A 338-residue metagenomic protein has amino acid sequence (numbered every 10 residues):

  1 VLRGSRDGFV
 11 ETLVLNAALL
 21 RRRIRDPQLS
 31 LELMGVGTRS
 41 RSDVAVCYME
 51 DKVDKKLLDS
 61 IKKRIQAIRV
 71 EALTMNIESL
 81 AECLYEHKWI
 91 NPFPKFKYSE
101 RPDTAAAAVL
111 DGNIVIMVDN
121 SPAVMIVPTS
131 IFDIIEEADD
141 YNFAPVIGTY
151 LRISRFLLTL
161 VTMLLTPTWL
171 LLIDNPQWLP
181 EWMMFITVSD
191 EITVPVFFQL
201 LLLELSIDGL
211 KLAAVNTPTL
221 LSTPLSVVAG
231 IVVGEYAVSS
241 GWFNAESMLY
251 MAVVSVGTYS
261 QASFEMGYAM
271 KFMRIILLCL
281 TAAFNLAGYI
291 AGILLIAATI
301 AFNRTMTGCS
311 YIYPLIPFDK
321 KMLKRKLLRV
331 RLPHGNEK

Functional and structural regions predicted by a protein language model:
V1-P195, M306-G335: Cytosolic regulatory modules rich in charged/polar residues
R23-P27, R64-E71, A108, G112 (+7 more regions): Conserved, well-folded catalytic cores of nucleic-acid-processing and energy-transducing macromolecular machines
I114, W242, L286: Short glycine/serine/threonine/alanine-rich loop segments
A123, T129-L277: Transmembrane alpha-helical segments that form the functional core of multipass membrane systems
A245-S247, A252-K338: Hydrophobic alpha-helical transmembrane segments of membrane transport and translocation systems, primarily multi-pass
